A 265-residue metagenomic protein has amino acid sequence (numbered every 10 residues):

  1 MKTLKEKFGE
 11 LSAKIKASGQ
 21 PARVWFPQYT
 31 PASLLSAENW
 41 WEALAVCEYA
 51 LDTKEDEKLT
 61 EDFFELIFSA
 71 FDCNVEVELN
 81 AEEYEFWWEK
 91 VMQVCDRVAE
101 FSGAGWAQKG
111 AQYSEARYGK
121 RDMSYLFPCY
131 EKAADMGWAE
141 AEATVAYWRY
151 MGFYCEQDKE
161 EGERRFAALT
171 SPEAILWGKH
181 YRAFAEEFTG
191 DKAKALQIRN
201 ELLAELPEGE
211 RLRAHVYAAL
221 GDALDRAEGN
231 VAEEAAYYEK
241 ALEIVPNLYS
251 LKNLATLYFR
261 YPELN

Functional and structural regions predicted by a protein language model:
S18-V24, E55-L59, L79: Charged, low-complexity interaction regions
Y29, L66-N74, Q108-E115, T144-M151 (+3 more regions): Hydrophobic face of amphipathic alpha-helices that form TPR/SEL1-like repeat modules and related alpha-solenoid
A37, E76-E85, E100, R117-D122 (+6 more regions): Short coil/turn and helix-start
A50, V98, K132-A133, A168-L169 (+2 more regions): Canonical positions in the second alpha-helix
E55-D56, N74, E100-G103, E115-R117 (+6 more regions): Short helix-capping/linker turns of helical repeat alpha-solenoids
L59, G105, A141, G178 (+2 more regions): TPR alpha-solenoid repeat register
